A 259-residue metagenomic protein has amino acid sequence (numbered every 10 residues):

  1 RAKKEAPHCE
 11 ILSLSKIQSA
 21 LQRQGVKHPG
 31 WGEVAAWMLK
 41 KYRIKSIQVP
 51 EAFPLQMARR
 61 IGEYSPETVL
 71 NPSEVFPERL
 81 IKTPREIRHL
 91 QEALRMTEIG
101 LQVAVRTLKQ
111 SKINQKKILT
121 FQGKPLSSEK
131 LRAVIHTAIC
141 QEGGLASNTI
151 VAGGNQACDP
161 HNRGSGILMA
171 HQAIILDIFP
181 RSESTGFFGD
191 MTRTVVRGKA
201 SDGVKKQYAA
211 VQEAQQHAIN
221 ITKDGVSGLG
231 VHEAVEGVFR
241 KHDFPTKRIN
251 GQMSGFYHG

Functional and structural regions predicted by a protein language model:
R1-G259: Active-site neighborhoods and metal-handling regions in enzymes and metal-associated proteins
